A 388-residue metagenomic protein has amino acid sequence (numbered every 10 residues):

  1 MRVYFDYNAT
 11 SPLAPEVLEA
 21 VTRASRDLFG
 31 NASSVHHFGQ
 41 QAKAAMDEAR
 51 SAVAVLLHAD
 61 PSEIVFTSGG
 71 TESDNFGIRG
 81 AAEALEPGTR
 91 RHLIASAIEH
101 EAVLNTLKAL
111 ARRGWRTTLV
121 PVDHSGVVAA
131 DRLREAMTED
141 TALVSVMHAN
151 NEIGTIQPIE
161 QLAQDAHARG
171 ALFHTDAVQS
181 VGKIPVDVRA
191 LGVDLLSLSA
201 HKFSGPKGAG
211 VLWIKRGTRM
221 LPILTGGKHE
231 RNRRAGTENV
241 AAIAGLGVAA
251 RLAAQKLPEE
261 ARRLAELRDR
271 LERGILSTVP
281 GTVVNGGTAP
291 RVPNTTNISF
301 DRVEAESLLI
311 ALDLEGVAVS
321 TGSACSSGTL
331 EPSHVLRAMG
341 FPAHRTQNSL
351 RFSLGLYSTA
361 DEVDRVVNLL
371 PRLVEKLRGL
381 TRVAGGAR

Functional and structural regions predicted by a protein language model:
M1-R388: Pyridoxal 5′-phosphate
